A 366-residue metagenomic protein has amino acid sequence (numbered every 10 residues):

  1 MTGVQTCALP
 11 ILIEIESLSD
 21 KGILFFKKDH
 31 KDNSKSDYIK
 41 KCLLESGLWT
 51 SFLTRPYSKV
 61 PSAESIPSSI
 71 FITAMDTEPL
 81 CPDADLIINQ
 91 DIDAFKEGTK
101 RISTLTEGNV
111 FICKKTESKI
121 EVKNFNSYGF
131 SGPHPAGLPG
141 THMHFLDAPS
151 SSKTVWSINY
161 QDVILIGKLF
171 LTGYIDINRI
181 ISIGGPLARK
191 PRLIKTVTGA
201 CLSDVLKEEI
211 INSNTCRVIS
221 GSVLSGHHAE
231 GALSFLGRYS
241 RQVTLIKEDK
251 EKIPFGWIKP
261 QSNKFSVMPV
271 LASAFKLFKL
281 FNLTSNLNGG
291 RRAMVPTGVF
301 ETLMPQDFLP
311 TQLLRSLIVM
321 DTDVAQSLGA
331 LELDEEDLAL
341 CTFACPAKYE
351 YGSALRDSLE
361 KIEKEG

Functional and structural regions predicted by a protein language model:
T6-G366: Buried, small/hydrophobic-residue-enriched core segments of structured protein domains
